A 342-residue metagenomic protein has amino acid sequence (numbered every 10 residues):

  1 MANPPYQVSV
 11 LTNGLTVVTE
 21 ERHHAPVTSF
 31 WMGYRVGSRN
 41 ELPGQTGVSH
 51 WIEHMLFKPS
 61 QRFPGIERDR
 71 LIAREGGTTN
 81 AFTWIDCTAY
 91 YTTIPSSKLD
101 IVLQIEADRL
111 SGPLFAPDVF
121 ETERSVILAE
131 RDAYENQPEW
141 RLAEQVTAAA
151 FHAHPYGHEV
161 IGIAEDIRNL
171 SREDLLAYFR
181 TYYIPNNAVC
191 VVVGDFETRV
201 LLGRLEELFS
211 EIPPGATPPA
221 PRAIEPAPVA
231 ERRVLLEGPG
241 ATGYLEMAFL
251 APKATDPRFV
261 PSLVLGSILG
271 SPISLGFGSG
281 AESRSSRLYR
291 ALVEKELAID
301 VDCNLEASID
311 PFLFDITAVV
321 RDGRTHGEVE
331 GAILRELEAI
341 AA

Functional and structural regions predicted by a protein language model:
M1-N40, R62-K98, V119, A133-N187 (+2 more regions): Non-catalytic beta-strand/loop surface segments
G14, M32, H50, Y90 (+7 more regions): Divalent metal-coordination and catalytic microenvironments
G47-S60: Active-site SXXK
S49, G65, D69, L103 (+5 more regions): Hydrophobic face of alpha-helices
I52, I184-V189, E336: Short, surface-exposed connector motifs at secondary-structure boundaries
E106, C190, L201-L208, V329 (+1 more regions): PAPS/PAP-binding and catalytic site of the sulfotransferase fold
A107-P117, L208-A216, L334-A342: A common structural junction motif
V192-D195: Carbohydrate-associated surface elements
